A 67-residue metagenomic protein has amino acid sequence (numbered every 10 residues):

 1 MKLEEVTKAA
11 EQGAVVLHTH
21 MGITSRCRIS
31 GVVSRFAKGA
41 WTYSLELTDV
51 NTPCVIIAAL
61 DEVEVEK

Functional and structural regions predicted by a protein language model:
M1-Q12: Mixed-charge, Lys/Arg-rich low-complexity intrinsically disordered regions
E11, S34-A37, D61-E62: Intrinsic disorder/low-complexity segments
T24-S34: Short beta-strand-centered aromatic/proline hotspots
F36-E46: Short, solvent-exposed secondary-structure boundary/capping segments
S44, T48-K67: Intrinsically disordered, low-complexity, charged/polar segments
